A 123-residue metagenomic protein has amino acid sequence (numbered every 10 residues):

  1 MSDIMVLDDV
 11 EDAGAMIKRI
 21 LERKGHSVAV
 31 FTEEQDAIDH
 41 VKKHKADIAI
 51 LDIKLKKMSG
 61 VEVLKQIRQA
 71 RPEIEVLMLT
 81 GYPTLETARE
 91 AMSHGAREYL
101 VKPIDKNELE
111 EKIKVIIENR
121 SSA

Functional and structural regions predicted by a protein language model:
E11-A29: Two-component/phosphorelay signaling modules centered on CheY-like receiver
V30-I48: Acidic, metal-coordinating helix/loop segments flanking the phosphotransfer/catalytic sites of two-component signaling
E33, S59-E62: Acidic catalytic/metal-coordinating carboxylates
D39, V61-E73: Short amphipathic alpha-helix used as the core "switch/output" element in two-component signaling
I104-I113: C-terminal output helix
